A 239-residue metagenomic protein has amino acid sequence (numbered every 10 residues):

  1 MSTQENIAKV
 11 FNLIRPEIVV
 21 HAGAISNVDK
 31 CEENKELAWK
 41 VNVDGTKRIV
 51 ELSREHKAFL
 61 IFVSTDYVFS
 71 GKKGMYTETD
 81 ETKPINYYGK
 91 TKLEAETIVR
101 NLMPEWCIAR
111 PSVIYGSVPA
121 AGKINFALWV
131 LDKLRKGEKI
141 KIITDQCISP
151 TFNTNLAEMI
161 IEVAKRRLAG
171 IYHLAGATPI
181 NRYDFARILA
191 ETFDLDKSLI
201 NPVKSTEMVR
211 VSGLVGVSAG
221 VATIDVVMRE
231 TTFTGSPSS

Functional and structural regions predicted by a protein language model:
M1-V41, L52-R54: NAD(P)H-binding glycine-rich loop region in Rossmannoid oxidoreductase-like domains and their noncatalytic homologs
I18-V20, A58-S64, C107: Conserved catalytic-site loops of classical short-chain dehydrogenases/reductases
D29-E36, G71-G74, P119-A120: Conserved catalytic-core motifs of eukaryotic protein kinase domains, centered on the activation segment
K40, D44-R48, E55, V68-A109 (+2 more regions): Catalytic helix-loop patch of NAD(P)-dependent Rossmann-fold dehydrogenases
T97-I148, T154-N155, I161-E162: NAD(P)-dependent short-chain dehydrogenase/reductase
M159, R166-G213: Mid/C-terminal beta-alpha module of Rossmann-like enzyme folds, strongest in SDR-family dehydrogenases/epimerases
N181-R187, K204-E230, G235-S239: Conserved C-terminal active-site "lid" loop/helix of NAD(P)H-dependent oxidoreductases that clamps the redox cofactor
